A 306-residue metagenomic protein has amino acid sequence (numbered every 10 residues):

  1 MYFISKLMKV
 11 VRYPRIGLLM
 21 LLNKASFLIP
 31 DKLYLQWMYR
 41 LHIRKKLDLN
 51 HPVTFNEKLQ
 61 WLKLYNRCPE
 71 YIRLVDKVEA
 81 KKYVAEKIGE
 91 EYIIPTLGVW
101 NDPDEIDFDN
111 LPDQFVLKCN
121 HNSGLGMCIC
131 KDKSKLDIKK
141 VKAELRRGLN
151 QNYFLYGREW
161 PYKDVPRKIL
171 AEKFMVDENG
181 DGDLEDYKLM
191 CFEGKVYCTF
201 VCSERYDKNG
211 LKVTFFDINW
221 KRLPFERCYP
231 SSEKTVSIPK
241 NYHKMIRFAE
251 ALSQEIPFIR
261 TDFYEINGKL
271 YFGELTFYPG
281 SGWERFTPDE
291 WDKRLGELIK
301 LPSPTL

Functional and structural regions predicted by a protein language model:
M1-N66: Membrane-proximal basic amphipathic "stem/tether" segments
Y65-R67, Y71-E185, E193: Active-site nucleotide/adenylate-binding loops and adjacent lid/helix of ATP-dependent enzymes
K81, D104-D107, S123-C128, N179-G180 (+4 more regions): Short catalytic/ligand-binding loop motif for oxyanion handling, primarily in non-cytosolic enzymes, centered on
E91, G182, C191-Y197, I256-F258 (+1 more regions): Coil-to-beta-strand transition motifs
L117, D186-C202, L211-F215, Y271-T276: Beta-strand scaffold of nucleotide-dependent catalytic cores
D132-Q151, G210-S232: Glycine-rich, pocket-lining loop/helix-strand segments that form or immediately flank
D164-K168, V213-L270: A long amphipathic alpha-helix within ATP-dependent nucleotide-binding catalytic cores
E265-L306: C-terminal active-site "lid" helix and adjoining low-complexity regulatory extension at the edge of ATP-using catalytic
